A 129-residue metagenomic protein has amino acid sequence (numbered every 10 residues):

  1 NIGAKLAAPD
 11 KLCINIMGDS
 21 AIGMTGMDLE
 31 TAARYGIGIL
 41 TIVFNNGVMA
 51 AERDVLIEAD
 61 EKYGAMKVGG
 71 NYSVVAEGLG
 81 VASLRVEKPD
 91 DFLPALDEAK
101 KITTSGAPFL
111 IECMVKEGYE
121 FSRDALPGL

Functional and structural regions predicted by a protein language model:
N1-L129: Thiamine diphosphate
